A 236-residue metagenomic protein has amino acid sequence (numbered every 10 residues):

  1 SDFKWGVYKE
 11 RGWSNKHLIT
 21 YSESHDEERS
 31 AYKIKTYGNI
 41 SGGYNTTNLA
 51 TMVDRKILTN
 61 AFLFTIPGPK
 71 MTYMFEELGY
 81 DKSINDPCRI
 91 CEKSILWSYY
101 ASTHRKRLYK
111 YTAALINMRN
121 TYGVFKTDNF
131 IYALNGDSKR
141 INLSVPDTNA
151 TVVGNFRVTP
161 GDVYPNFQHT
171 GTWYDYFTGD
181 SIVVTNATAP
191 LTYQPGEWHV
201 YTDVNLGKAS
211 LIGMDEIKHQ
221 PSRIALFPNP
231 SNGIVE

Functional and structural regions predicted by a protein language model:
S1-N85, N120, V124-P165, D175-T178: Conserved alpha/beta catalytic core and glycan-binding cleft of carbohydrate-active enzymes
E10-R11, L143, P190-L191, E216 (+1 more regions): Short secondary-structure boundary/capping segments
T51-R55, T103-Y111, N229: Soluble or luminal CAZymes and related metallo-dependent hydrolases
I90, I95-N117, P165-N186, Y193-W198: C-terminal accessory region downstream of the catalytic core in glycan-modifying enzymes
L134-D137, T185-A189, S231-G233: Ser/Thr- and Asn-enriched, surface-exposed coil loops between beta-strands
T148-A150, W198, N232-I234: Intrinsic-disorder/low-complexity, polar/charged segments enriched in Ser/Thr/Lys/Arg/Asp/Glu/Gln
T185-G213: C-terminal beta-strand-rich structural cap/linker in extracellular carbohydrate-active enzymes
D215-E236: Surface-exposed, proline-anchored Ser/Thr-rich loop/turn motifs
